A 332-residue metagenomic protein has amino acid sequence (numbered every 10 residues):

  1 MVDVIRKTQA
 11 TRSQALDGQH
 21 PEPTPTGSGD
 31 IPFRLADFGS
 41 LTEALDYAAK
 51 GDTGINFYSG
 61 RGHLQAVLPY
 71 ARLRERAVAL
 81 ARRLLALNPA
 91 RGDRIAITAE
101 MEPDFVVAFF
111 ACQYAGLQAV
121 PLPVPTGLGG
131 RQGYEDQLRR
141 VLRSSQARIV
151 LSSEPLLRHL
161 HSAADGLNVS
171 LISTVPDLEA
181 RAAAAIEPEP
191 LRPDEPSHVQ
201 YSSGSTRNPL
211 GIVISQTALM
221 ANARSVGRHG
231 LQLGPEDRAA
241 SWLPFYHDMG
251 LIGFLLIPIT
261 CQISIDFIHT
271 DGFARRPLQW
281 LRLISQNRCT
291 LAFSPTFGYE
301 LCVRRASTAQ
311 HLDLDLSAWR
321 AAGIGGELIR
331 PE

Functional and structural regions predicted by a protein language model:
M1-L68, R72-L87, R91, F105 (+4 more regions): N-lobe entry segment of adenylate-forming
T53, A183-N208, V213, A218 (+2 more regions): Conserved pre-ATP/AMP-binding loop-to-beta segment of ANL
I55-F110, G127-D136, P188-P190, G211-M220: Conserved AMP-binding/adenylate-forming core of the ANL superfamily
G62, T126-R131, E135-V141, Q146-Q200 (+3 more regions): ANL superfamily adenylate-forming
A99, P103, L117-R140, E154-L156 (+1 more regions): ATP-dependent adenylate-forming carboxylate-activation enzymes
E102-G127, R140-I149, D237-R238, L256-D266 (+1 more regions): A short helix-loop-beta submotif of the ANL/AMP-binding
E135, R143, P155-R158, A163-S173 (+1 more regions): Conserved adenylate-forming
M220-R238, D248-T290, R304-Q310: Conserved AMP-binding/adenylation subdomain of ANL enzymes
